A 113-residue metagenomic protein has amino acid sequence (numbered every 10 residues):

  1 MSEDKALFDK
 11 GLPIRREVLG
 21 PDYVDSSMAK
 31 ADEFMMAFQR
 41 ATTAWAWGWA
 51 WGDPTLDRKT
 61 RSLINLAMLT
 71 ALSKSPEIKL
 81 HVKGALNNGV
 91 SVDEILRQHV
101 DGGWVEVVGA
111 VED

Functional and structural regions predicted by a protein language model:
M1-K59, N87, G109-D113: Acidic, glycine/proline-rich low-complexity segments that act as flexible tails and inter-domain linkers
D4-L7, R40-T42, L72-K79, E94 (+1 more regions): Short acidic alpha-helix initiation/capping motifs at coil-to-helix transition points, especially at protein N-termini
K10, I14, A46, L63 (+2 more regions): A general alpha-helix detector
T43, K59-T70: Core segments of alpha-helical transmembrane spans in multipass integral membrane proteins
D53-R61, S75, V92: Alpha-helix N-cap/helix-initiation sites
L66, T70-Q98: Mid-chain, well-packed structural core segment of small domains
V90-E94, Q98-D113: C-terminal binding/interaction regions
